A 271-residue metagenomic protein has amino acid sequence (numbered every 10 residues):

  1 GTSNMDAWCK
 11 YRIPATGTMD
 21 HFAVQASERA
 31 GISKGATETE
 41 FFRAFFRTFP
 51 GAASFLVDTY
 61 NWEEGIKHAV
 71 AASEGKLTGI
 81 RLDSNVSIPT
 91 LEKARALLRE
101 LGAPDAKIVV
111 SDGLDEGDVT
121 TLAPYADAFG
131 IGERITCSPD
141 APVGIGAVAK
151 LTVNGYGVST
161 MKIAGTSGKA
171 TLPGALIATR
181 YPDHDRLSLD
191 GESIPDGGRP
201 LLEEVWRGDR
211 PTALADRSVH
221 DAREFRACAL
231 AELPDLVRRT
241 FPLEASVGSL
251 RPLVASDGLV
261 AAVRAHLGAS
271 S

Functional and structural regions predicted by a protein language model:
G1-P104, E116-G117, T121, Y125: Buried, small/hydrophobic-residue-enriched core segments of structured protein domains
L56-D58, L82-N85, V109-S111, I131-R134 (+1 more regions): Generic beta-strand/beta-sheet core signal
L97-A106, L114-S271: Gly/Ser/Thr/Ala-enriched C-terminal appendages of enzymes
